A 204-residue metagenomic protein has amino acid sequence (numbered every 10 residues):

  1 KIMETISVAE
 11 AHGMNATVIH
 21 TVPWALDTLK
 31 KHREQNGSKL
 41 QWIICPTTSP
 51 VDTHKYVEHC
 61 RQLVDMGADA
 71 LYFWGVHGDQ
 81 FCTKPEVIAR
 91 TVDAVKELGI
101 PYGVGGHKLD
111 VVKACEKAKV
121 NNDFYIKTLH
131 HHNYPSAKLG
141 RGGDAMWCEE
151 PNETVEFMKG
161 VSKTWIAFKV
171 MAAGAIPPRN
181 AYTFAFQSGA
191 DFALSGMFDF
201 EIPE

Functional and structural regions predicted by a protein language model:
K1-A9, G13, R33-N36, N152-A167 (+1 more regions): Structured C-terminal cap/extension of enzyme domains
K1-T83: Active-site beta->alpha loop and helix N-cap motifs at the rims of alpha/beta catalytic domains
T17-V18, L40-P46, L71-F73, Y102-V104 (+3 more regions): Hydrophobic faces of well-ordered beta-strands that scaffold small-molecule active sites in alpha/beta enzyme cores
T21-G37, V51-Y56, H77-V92, L109-A114 (+3 more regions): Active-site-adjacent beta->alpha loops and helix N-cap segments on the catalytic face of soluble alpha/beta enzymes
G37, D65-D69, K96-L98, K117-I126 (+2 more regions): Glycine-enriched alpha-helix->loop->beta-strand junction motifs that scaffold or abut catalytic
R61, A68-N122: Eukaryote-skewed repeat-based solenoidal scaffolds used as protein-protein interaction platforms, primarily
G75-H77, F124-Y134, S188-P203: Glycine-rich phosphate-binding active-site loops on the catalytic face of alpha/beta enzymes
C115-A145: Histidine/lysine/aspartate-rich catalytic loop segments that bind and position anionic ligands
